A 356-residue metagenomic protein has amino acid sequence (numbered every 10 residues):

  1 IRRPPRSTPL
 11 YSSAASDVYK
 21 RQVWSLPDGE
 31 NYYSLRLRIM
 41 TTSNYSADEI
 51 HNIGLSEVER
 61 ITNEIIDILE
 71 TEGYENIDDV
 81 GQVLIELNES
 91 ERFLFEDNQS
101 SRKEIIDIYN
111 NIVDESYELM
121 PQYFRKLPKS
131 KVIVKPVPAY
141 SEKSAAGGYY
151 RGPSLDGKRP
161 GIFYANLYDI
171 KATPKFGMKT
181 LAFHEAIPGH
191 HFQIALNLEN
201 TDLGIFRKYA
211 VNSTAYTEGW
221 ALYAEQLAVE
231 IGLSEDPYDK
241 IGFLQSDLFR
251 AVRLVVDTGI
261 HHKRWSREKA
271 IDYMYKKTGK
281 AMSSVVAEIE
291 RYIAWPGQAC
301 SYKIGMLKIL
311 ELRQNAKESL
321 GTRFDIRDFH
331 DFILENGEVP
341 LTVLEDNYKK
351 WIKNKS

Functional and structural regions predicted by a protein language model:
I1-S7: Short, exposed "boundary/linker" segments that immediately precede the start of a downstream structural module
R2, S12-S356: N-terminal maturation segment of proteins
